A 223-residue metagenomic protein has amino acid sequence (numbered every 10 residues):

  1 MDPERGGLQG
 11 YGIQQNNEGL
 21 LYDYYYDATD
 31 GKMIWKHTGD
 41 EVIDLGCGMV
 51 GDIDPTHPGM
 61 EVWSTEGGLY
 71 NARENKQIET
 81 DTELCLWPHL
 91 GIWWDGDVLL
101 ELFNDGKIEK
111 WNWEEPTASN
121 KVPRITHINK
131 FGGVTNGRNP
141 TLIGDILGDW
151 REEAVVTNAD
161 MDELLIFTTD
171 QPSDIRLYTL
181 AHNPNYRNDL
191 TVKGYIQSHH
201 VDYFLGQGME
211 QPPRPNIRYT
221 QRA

Functional and structural regions predicted by a protein language model:
M1-A223: Extracytoplasmic/lumenal domain signature
